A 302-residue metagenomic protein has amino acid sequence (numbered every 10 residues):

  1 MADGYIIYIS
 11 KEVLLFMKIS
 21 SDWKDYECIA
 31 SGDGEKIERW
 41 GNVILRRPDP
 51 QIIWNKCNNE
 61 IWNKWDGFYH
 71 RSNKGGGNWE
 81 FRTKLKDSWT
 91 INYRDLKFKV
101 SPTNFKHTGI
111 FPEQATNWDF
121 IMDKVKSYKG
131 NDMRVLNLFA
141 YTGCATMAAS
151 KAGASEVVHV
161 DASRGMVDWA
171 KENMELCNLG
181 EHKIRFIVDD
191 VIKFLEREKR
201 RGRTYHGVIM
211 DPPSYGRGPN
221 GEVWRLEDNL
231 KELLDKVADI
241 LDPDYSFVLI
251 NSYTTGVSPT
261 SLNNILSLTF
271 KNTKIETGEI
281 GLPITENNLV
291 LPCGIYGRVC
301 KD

Functional and structural regions predicted by a protein language model:
K24-E38, L45-P112, D119: Non-catalytic substrate-recognition/targeting regions of SAM-dependent transferases
D132-L138: Conserved class I S-adenosyl-L-methionine
T142-A154: Conserved SAM-binding loop of SAM-dependent methyltransferases across substrates and taxa, primarily the Class I
E156-D161: Conserved SAM-binding motif I beta-strand of class I
R164-M166, I184, V188-I192, Y205-K236: Mobile active-site "lid"/loop adjacent to the S-adenosyl-L-methionine
D168-T204: S-adenosyl-L-methionine
L241-P243: Helix-to-beta-strand junctions that scaffold the AdoMet/dcAdoMet cofactor pocket in Class I SAM-dependent enzymes
Y245-D302: C-terminal catalytic and target-recognition region of SAM-dependent MTase-like enzymes, primarily methyltransferases
